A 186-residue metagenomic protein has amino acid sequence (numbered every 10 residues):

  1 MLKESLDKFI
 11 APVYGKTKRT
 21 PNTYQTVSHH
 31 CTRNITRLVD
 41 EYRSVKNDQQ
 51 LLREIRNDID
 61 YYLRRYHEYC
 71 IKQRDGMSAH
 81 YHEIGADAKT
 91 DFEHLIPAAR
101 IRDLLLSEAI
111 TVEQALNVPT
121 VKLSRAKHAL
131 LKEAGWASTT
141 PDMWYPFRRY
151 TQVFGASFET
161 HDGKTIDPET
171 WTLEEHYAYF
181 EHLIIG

Functional and structural regions predicted by a protein language model:
M1-D87, A134-G186: Nuclease and nuclease-like effector domains acting on nucleic acids or nucleotide cofactors
Y69, A98-I101, A126-L130: Amphipathic alpha-helical interaction surfaces
I84-A115: Histidine-centered nuclease catalytic patch
D91, P119-T120, P146: Residues that flank catalytic or metal-binding motifs in active/ligand-binding sites
Q114-T140: Short Cys/His-centered divalent metal-binding micro-motifs
